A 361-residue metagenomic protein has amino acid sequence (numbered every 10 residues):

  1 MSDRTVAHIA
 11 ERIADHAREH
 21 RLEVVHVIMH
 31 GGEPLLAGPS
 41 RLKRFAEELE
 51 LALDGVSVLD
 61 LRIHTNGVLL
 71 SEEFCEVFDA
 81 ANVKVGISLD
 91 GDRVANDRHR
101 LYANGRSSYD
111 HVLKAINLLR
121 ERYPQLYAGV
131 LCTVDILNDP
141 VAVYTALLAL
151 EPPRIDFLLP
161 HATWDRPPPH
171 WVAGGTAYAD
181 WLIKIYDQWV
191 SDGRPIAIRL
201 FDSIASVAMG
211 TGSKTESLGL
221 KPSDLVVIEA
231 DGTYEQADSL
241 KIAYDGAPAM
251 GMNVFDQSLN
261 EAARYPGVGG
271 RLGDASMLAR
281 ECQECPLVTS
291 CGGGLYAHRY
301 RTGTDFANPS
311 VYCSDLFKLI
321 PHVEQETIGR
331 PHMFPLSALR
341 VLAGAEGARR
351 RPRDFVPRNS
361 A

Functional and structural regions predicted by a protein language model:
M1-R4: Canonical Radical SAM [4Fe-4S] cluster-binding loop centered on the CxxxCxxC motif and its immediate flanking residues
V6-I28, A37-P160: Radical SAM/AdoMet-radical enzyme domain recognition
V94-H99, I155-T176, A197-G212, E235 (+1 more regions): Flexible glycine/acidic-rich beta-alpha junction loops that bind and position SAM and/or redox cofactors in anaerobic
A177-A208, S239-E284: C-terminal accessory region of radical SAM enzymes
G219-S223: Short, small/polar residue-rich loop motifs at catalytic or cofactor-binding pockets
E229: Short, acidic, Ser/Thr-enriched surface-loop or helix-capping motifs
T233, I242-D245, V254, S276-A361: Radical SAM enzyme core and accessory elements
